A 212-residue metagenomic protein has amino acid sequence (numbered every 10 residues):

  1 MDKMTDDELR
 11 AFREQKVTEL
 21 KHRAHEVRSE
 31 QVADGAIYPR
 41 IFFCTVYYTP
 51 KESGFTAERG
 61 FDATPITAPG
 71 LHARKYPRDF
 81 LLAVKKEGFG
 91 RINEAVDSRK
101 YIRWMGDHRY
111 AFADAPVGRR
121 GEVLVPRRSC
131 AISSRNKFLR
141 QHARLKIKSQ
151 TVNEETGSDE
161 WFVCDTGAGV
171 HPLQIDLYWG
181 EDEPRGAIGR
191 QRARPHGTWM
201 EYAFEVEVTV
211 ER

Functional and structural regions predicted by a protein language model:
M1-K21: Short, low-complexity, charged amphipathic interaction modules
K21-R212: Solvent-exposed, well-ordered loop and adjacent helix/strand elements within mature globular domains that form
